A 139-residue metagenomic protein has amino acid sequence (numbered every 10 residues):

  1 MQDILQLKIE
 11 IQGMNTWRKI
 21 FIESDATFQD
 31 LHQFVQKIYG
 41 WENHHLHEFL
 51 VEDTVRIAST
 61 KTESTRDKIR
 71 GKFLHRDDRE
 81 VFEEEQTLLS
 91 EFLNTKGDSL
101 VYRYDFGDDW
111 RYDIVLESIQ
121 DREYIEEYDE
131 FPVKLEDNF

Functional and structural regions predicted by a protein language model:
M1-F139: Short linear regulatory motifs enriched in tryptophan with gly/pro/ser
